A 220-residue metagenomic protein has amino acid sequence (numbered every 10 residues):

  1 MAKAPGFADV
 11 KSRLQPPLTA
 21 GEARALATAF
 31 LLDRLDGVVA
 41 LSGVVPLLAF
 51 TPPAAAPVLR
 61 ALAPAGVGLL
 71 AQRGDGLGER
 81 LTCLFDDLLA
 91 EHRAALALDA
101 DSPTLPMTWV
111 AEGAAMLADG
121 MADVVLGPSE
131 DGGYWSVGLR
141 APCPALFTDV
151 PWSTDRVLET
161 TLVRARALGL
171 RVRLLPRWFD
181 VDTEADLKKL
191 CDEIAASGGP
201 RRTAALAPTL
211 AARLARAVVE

Functional and structural regions predicted by a protein language model:
M1-L14: N-terminal nucleotide-binding beta1-loop-alpha1 segment
A25-V44: A short, N-terminal amphipathic alpha-helix
G43-P52: Short beta-strand/loop segment that forms part of the nucleotide-sugar
V58-A94, T154: Short phosphate-binding loop-to-helix
L98: Catalytic metal- and UDP-sugar-binding loop of GT-A-like glycosyltransferases, i.e., residues flanking the conserved
L105-D131: Conserved donor-nucleotide/metal-binding helix-loop-beta segment in metal-dependent transferases, i.e., the alpha-helix
C143-R164: Short, glycine-/small-residue-rich phosphate/pyrophosphate-handling segment
T160-E220: Conserved alpha/beta core of the MobA/IspD/sugar-nucleotide pyrophosphorylase nucleotidyltransferase superfamily
